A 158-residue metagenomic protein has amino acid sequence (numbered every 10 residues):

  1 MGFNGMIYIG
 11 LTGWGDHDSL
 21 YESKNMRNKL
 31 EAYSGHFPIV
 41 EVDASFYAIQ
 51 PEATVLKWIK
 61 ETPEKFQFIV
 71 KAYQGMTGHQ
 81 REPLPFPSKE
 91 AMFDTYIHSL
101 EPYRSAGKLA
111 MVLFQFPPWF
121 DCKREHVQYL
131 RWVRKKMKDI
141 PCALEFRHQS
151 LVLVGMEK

Functional and structural regions predicted by a protein language model:
G2-K158: Residues lining hydrophobic/aromatic ligand-binding pockets adjacent to catalytic sites
